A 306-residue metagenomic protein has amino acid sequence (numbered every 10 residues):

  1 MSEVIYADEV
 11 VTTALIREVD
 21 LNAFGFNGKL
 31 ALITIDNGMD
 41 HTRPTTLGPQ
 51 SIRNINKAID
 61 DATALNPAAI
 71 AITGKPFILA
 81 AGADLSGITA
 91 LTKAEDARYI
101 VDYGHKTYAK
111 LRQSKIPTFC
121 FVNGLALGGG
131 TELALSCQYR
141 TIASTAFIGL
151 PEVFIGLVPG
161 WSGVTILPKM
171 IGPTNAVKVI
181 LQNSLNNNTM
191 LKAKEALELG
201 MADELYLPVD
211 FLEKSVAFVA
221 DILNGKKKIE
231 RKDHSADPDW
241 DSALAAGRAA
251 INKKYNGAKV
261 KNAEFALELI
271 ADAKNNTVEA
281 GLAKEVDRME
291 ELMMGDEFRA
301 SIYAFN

Functional and structural regions predicted by a protein language model:
M1-T34, A176-E291, R299-I302, N306: Amphipathic alpha-helical segments at domain termini/boundaries
M1-T73, A109: Conserved CoA-thioester-binding segment of acyl-CoA-metabolizing enzymes
N37-T42, G87-I88, D272-A273: A short, flexible beta-alpha/helix-coil linker loop
M39, S51, G156-S162, L181-L185 (+2 more regions): Small-residue-centered hinge/linker elements
N54-K57, Y99-K106, K284: A non-catalytic, amphipathic alpha-helix used as a structural packing/dimerization or gating element in enzyme scaffolds
T73-T107, A126, F154-L157: Glycine- (often His-adjacent) and acidic-residue-rich active-site loop that binds/positions the CoA thioester
Q113-G128, L133-D233: Crotonase-fold acyl-CoA enzyme core
